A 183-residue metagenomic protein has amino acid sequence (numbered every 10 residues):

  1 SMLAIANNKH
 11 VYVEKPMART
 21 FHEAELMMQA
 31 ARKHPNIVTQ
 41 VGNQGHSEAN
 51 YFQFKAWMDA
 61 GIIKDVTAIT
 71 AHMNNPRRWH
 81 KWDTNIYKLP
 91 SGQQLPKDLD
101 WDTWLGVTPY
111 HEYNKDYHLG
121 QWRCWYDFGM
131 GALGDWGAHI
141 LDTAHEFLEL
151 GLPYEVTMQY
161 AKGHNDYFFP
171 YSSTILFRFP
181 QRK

Functional and structural regions predicted by a protein language model:
S1-H46, G61: Beta-strand-loop-alpha-helix segment that lines the small-molecule cofactor/substrate pocket of alpha/beta enzymes
K33-Q40, G45-V156, H164-D166, I175 (+1 more regions): Predominantly a Rossmann-like dinucleotide-binding segment in NAD(P)-dependent oxidoreductases
F168-P170: Short coil/turn motifs at beta-sheet boundaries
R178: Short hydrophobic/aromatic beta-strand micro-patches that form the beta-sheet surface supporting nucleotide- or nucleic
